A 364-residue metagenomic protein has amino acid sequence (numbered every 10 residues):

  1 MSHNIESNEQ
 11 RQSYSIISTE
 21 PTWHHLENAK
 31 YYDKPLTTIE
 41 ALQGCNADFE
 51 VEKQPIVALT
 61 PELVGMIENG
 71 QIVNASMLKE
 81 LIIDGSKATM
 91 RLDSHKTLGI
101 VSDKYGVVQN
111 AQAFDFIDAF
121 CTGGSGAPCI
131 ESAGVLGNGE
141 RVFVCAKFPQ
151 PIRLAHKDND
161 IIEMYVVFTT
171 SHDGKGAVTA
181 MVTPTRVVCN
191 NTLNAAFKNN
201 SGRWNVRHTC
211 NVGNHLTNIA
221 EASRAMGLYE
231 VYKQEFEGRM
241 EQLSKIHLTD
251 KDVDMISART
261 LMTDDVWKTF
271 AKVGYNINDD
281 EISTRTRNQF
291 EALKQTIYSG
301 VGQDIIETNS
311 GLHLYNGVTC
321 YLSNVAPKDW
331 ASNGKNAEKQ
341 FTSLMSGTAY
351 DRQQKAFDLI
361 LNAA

Functional and structural regions predicted by a protein language model:
M1-G70, G134, P149-A364: Intrinsically disordered, low-complexity regions enriched in serine/threonine
V64-I82: Phosphate-binding glycine-rich loops and adjacent basic patches that engage nucleotide phosphates, nucleic-acid
S76-K104: A short, surface-exposed helix-loop junction/capping segment
T89, V144-A146, F168: Generic structural hydrophobic/aromatic packing signal, biased to beta-strands
K96, I100, F143, G274-Y275 (+1 more regions): Long, C-terminal folded domains that constitute the functional core of proteins
D103-P128: Amphipathic alpha-helical segments
A113, E140-V142, I162: Residues at beta-strand starts and edge strands
P128-P151: Beta-rich nucleic-acid/ligand-interaction surfaces
